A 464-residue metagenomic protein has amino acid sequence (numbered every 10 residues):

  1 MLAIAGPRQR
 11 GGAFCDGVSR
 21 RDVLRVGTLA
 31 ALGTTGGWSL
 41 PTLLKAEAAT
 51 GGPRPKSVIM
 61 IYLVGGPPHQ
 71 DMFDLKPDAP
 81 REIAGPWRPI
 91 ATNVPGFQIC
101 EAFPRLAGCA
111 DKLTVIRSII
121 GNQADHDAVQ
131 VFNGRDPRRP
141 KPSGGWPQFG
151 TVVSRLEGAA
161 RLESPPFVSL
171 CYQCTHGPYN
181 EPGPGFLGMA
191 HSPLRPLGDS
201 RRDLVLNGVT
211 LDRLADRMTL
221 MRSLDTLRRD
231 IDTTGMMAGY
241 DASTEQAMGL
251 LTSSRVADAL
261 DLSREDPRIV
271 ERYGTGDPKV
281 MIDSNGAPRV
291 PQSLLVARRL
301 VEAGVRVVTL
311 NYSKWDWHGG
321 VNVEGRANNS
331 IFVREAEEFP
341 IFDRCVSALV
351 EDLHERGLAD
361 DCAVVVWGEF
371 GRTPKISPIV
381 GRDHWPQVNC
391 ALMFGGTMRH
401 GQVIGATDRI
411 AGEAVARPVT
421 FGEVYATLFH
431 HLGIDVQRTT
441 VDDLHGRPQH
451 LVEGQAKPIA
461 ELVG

Functional and structural regions predicted by a protein language model:
M1-G464: Ligand-binding pockets and gating/stacking loops
